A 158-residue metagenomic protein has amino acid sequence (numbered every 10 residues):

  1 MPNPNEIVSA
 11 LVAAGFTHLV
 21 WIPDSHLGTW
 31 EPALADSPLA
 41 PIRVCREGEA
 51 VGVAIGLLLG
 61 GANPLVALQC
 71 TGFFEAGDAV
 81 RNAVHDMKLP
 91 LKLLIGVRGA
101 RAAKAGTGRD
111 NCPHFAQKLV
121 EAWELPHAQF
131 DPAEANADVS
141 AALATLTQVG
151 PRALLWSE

Functional and structural regions predicted by a protein language model:
M1-E158: Thiamine diphosphate
